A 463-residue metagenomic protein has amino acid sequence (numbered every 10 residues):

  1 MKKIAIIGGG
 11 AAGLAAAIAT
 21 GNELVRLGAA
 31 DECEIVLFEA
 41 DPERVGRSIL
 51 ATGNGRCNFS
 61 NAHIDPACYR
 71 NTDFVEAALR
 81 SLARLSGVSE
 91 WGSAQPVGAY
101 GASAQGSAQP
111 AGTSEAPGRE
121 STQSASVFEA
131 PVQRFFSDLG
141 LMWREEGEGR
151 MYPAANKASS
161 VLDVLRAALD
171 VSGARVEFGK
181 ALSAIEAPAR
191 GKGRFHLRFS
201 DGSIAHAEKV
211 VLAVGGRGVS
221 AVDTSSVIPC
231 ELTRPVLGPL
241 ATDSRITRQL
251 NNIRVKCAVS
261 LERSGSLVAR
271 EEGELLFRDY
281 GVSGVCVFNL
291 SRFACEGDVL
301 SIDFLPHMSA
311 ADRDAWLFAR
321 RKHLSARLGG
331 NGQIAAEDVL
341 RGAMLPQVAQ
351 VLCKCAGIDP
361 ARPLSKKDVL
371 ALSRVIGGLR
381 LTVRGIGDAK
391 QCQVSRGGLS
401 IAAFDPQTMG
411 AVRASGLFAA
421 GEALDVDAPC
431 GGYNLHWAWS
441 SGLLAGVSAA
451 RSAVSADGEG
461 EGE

Functional and structural regions predicted by a protein language model:
M1-A12: Beta1/beta-strand and adjacent pyrophosphate-binding region of the FAD-binding site in flavoprotein oxidoreductases
A5, G21-N54: Glycine-rich FAD pyrophosphate-binding loop
A5-I7, F38, L182, I204-R217 (+2 more regions): Short hydrophobic core segments
P42-E43, L50, F59, H63 (+4 more regions): An anion/pyrophosphate-binding glycine-rich loop and adjacent beta-alpha core in soluble alpha-beta enzymes
G53-G92, S124-E148: Glycine-rich active-site loop/strand segments that organize a redox cofactor
F178, Q350-D427: A glycine-rich dinucleotide-binding beta-alpha-beta segment and adjacent secondary-structure elements that constitute
F178-G193: A conserved short coil-to-beta-strand element within the FAD-binding core of flavoproteins
D425-V454: A conserved FAD-binding loop/helix module that cradles the flavin
